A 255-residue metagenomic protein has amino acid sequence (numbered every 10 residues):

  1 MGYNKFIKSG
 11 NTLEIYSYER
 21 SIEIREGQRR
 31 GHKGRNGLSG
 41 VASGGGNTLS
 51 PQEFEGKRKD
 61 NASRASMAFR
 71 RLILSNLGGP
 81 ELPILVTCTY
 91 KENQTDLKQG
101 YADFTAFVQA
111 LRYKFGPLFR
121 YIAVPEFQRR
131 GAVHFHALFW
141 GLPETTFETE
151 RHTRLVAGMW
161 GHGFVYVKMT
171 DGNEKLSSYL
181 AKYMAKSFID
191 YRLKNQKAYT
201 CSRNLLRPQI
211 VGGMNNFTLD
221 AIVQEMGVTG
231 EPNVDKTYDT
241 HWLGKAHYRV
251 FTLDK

Functional and structural regions predicted by a protein language model:
M1-G131, G141-K255: Right-hand nucleic-acid polymerase module
H134-H136: Long luminal/extracellular ectodomains of secretory-pathway precursor proteins
